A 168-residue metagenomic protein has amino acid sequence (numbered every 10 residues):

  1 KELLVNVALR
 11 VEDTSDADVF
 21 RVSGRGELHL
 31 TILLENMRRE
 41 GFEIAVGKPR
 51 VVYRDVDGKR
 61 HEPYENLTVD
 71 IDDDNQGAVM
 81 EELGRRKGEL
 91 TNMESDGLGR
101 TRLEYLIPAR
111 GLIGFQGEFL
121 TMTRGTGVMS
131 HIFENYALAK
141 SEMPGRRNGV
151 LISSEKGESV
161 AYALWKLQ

Functional and structural regions predicted by a protein language model:
K1-Q168: Accessory interaction regions appended to the cores of large information-processing enzymes
